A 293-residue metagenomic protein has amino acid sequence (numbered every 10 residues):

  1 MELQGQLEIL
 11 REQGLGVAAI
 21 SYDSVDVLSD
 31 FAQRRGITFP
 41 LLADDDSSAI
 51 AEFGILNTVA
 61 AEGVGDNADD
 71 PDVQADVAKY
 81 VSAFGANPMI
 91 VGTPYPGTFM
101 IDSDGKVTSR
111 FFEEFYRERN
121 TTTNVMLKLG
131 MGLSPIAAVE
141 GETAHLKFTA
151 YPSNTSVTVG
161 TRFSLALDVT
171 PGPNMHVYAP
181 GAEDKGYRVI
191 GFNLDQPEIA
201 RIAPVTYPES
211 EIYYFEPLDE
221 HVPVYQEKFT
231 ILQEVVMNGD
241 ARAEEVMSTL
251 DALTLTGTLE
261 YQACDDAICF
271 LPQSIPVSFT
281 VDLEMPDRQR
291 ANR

Functional and structural regions predicted by a protein language model:
M1-E52: Structural microenvironment flanking redox-active thiols in thiol-disulfide oxidoreductases
D30, F112, A179-G181: Short, solvent-exposed loop/turn and secondary-structure capping segments
A43-E118: Thiol/selenol-based redox catalytic cores and closely related redox-interacting motifs
E113-M131: C-terminal/domain-terminus segments
M126-R293: Extracellular/lumen-exposed scaffold segments
